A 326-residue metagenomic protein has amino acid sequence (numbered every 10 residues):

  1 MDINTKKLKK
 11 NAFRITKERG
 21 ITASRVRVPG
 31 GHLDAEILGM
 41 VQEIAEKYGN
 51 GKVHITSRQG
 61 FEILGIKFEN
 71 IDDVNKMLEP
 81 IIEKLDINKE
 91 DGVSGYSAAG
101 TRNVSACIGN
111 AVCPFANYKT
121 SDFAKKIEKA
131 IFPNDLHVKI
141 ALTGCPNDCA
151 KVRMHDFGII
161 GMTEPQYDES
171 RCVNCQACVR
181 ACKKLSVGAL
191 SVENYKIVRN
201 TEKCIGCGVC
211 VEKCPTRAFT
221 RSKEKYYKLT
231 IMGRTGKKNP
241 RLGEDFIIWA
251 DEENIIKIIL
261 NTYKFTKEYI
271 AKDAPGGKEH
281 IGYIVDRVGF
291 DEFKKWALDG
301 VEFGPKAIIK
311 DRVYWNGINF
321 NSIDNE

Functional and structural regions predicted by a protein language model:
T5-H32, R102-G109, G243-F246: Short glycine-/aliphatic-rich beta-strand segments at the starts of folded cytosolic domains
F13-K17, F157-G161, Y227-G236: Short beta-strand elements
S24-V173, A177, T201-I205, F320-E326: Small-residue-enriched alpha-helical segments and adjacent helix-cap loops that form tight helix-helix packing
N50-S57, N88-G95, H137-K139, V192-E193 (+2 more regions): Flexible, glycine/charged-enriched surface loops at secondary-structure junctions
T143-D148, E164, V187-A189, I197 (+1 more regions): Short acidic/polar capping segments at secondary-structure boundaries
A177-I197, V209-Y226: Iron-sulfur cluster-binding cysteine motifs and their immediate structural context in ferredoxin-like electron-transfer
T235-D273: A hydrophobic, small-residue-rich beta->alpha segment in the mid-to-C-terminal subdomain of diverse proteins
I284, G289-E326: C-terminal, charged low-complexity interaction regions
